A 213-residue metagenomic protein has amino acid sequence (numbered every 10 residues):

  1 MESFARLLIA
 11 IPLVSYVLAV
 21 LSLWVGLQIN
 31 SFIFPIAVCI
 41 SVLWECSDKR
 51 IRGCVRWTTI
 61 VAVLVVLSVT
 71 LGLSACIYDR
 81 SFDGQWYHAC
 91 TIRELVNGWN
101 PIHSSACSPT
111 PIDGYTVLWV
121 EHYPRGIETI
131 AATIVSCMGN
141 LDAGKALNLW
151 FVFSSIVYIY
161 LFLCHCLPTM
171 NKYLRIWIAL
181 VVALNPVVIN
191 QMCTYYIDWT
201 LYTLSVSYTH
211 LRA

Functional and structural regions predicted by a protein language model:
M1-C54: Membrane-embedded, hydrophobic transmembrane alpha-helices
I36-V38, V152-I156, V182, I197-Y208: Hydrophobic core segments of transmembrane alpha-helices in multi-pass, intramembrane catalytic enzymes
T58-D83: Transmembrane signal-anchor helices characteristic of membrane glycosylation enzymes that use polyprenol
I77-T91, N97-I130: Extracytoplasmic catalytic/substrate-binding loops of multi-pass membrane glycan-assembly enzymes
E121, R125-E128, C137-V157: Loop-to-helix entry region of an early transmembrane alpha helix in multi-pass inner-membrane enzymes
D142-A143, I159-P186: Transmembrane-helix signature of polytopic, membrane-embedded enzymes that assemble or transfer cell-envelope glycans
V187-T200: Short acidic/glycine- and proline-prone juxtamembrane loop motifs at membrane-interface regions of multi-pass membrane
T209-A213: Conserved small/polar residues in nucleotide/adenosyl-binding loops
